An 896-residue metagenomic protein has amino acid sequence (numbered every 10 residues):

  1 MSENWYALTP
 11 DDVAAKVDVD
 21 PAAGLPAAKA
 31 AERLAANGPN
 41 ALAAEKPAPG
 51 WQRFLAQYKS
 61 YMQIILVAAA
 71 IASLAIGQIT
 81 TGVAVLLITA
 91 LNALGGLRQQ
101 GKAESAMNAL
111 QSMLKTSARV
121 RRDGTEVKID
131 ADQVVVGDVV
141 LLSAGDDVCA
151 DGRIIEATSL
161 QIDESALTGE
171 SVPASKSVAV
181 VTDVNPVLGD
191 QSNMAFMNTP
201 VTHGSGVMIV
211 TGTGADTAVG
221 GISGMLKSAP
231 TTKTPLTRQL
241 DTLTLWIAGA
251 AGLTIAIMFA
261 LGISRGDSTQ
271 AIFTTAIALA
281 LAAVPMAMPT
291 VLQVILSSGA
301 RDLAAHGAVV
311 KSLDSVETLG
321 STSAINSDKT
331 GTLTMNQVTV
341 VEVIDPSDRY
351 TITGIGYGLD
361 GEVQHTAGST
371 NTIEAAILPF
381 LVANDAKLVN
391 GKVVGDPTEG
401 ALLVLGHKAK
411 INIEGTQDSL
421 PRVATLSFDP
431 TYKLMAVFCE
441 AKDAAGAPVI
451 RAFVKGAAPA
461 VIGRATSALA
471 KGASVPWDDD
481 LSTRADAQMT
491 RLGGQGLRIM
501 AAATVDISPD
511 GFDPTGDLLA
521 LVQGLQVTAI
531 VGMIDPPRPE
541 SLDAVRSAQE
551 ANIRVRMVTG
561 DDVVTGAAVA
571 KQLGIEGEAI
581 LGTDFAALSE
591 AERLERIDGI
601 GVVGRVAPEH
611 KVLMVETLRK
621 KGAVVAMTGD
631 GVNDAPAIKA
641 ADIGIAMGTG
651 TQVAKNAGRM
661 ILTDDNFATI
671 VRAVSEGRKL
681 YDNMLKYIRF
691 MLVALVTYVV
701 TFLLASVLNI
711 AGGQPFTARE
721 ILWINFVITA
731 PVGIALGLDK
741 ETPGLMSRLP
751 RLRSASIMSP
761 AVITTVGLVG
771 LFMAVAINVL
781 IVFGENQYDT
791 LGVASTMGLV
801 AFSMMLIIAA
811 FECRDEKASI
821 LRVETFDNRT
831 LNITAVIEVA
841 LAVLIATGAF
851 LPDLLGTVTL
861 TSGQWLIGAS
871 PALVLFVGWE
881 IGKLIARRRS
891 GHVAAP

Functional and structural regions predicted by a protein language model:
M1-A22, I154-M194, H306-I450, A470-D480 (+9 more regions): Conserved cytosolic catalytic headpiece of P-type ATPases
M1-E126, D132-V135, V140-V148, R153-Q161 (+5 more regions): Non-lumenal N-terminal regulatory segments of integral membrane proteins
N40-I71, E104, E126-V127, N185-M194 (+8 more regions): Soluble-to-membrane junctions at the N-terminal ends of transmembrane alpha-helices in multi-pass ion-transporting
I64-L87, W246-V284, S297, R301-G307 (+5 more regions): Helix-interface capping motifs at the ends of transmembrane segments in multi-pass membrane proteins
T80-K115, R122, T232-K329, V338 (+9 more regions): Hydrophobic alpha-helical transmembrane segments
G95, T125, T211-G214, K227 (+15 more regions): Conserved beta-strand/loop elements of the cytosolic catalytic core of P-type E1-E2 ATPases, chiefly in the P-domain
T372-E374, G577-M627, A641, G648-A818: Membrane-embedded transport module
L542-A544, D562-Q572, E609-T617, G631-A641: Acidic, divalent-metal-coordinating active-site segment for phosphoryl/phosphodiester hydrolysis, typified by short
